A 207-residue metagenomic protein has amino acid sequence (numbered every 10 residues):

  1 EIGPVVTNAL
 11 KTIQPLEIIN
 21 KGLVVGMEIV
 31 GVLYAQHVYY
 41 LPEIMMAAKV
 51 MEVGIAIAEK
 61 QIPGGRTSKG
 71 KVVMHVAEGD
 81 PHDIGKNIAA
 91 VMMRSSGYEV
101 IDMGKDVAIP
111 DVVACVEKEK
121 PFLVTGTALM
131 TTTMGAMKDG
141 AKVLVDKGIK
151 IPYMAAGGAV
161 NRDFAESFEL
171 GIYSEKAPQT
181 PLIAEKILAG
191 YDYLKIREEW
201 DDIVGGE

Functional and structural regions predicted by a protein language model:
E1-G65: Long amphipathic alpha-helical segments
I2, H37, H82, M93 (+1 more regions): Residue-level signature of catalytic and energy-coupling elements of molecular machines, predominantly ATP/GTP-dependent
G31, K71-H75, P121, G126: Short, hydrophobic beta-strand segments
T67-G70, G148: Short, flexible coil/linker segments at domain boundaries that flank nucleotide/cofactor-interacting
K69-M103: Glycine-rich active-site/cofactor-binding loop and its immediate structural neighborhood
A89-S96, I101-L170, I183-E185, G190: Cofactor-cradling patches in redox/metallo enzymes
G171-A177: Short acidic-hydrophobic, aromatic-tinged amphipathic segments that line or gate anion-handling sites
I183-G206: A charged, well-structured terminal subsegment
